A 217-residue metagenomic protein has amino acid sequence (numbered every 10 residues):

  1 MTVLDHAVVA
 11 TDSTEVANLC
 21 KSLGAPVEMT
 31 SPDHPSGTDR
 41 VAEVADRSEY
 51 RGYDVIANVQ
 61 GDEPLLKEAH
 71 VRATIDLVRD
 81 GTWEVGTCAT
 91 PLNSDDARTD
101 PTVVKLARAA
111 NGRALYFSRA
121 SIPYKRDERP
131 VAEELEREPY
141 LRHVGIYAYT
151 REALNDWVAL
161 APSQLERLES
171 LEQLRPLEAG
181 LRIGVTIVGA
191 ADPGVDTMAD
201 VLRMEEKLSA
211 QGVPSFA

Functional and structural regions predicted by a protein language model:
M1-L4: Short, acidic, metal-binding catalytic loop of nucleotide-sugar glycosyltransferases
H6, P26, R113, R182-G184: Conserved beta-strand segments of alpha/beta enzyme cores
V8, T14-V59, E63-A73: Short phosphate-binding loop-to-helix
T11-D12, Y53, T74, W83-C88 (+2 more regions): Structured catalytic cores of enzymes that bind and process phosphorylated ligands/cofactors
K67-S163: Conserved core of the sugar-phosphate nucleotidyltransferase
V131-A217: Conserved alpha/beta core of the MobA/IspD/sugar-nucleotide pyrophosphorylase nucleotidyltransferase superfamily
